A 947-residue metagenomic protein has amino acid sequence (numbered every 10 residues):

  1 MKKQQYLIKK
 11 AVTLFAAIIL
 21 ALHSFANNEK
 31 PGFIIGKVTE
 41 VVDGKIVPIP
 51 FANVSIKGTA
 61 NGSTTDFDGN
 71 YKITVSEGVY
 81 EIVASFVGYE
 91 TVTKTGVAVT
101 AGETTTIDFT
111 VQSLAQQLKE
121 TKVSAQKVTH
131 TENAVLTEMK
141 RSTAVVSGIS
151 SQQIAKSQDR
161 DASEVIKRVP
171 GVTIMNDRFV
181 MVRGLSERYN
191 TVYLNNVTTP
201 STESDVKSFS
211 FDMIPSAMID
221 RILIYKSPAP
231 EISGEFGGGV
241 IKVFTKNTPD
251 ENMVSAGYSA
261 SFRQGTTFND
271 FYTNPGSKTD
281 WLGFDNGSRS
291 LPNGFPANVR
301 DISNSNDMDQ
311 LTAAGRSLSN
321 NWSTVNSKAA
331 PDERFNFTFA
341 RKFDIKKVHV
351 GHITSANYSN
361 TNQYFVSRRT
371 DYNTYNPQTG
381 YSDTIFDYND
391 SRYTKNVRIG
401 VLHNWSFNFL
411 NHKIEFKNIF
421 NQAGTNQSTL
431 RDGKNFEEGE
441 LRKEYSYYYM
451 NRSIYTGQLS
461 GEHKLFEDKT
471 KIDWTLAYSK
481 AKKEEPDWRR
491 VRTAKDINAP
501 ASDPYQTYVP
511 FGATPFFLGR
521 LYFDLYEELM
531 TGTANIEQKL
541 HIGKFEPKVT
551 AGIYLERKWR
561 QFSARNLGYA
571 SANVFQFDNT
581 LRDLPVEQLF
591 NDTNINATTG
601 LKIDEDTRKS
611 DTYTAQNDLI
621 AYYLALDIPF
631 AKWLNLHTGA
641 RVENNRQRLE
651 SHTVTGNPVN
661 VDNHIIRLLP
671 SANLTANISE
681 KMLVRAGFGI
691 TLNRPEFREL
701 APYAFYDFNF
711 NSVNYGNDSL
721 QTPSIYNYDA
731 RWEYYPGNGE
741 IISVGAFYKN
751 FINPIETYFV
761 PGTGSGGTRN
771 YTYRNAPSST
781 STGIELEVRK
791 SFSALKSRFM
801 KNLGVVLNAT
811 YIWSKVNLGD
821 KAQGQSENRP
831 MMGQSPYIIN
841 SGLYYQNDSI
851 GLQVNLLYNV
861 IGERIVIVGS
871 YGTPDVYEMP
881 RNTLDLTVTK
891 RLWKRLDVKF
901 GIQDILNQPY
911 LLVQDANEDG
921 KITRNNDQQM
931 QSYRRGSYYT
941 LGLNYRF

Functional and structural regions predicted by a protein language model:
T39, D43-G44, A52-S55, S85-V87 (+3 more regions): Short, acidic, small-residue-rich periplasmic hinge/interaction motif at the N-terminus of Gram-negative outer-membrane
T74, R168-P170, V197-S227, K246 (+1 more regions): Short acidic/polar hinge/loop motifs at secondary-structure boundaries that mediate gating or recognition
T198, R431, K482-E484, P500-A501 (+9 more regions): Surface-exposed extracellular loop regions of Gram-negative outer-membrane beta-barrel proteins, predominantly
I214-A256, K796: A beta-strand signature from Gram-negative outer-membrane beta-barrel systems, especially the internal plug domain
N304, L311-T429, Y455-G457, A672: Transmembrane beta-barrel wall of Gram-negative outer-membrane proteins
L525, T533-N535, L581, L720-Q721 (+3 more regions): Outer membrane beta-barrel strand-and-loop segments of large Gram-negative receptors, especially TonB-dependent
F747-N750, T768-R864: Gram-negative outer-membrane beta-barrel transporters
V860-V868, K890-F947: C-terminal beta-signal and adjacent terminal beta-strands/loops of Gram-negative outer-membrane beta-barrel proteins
